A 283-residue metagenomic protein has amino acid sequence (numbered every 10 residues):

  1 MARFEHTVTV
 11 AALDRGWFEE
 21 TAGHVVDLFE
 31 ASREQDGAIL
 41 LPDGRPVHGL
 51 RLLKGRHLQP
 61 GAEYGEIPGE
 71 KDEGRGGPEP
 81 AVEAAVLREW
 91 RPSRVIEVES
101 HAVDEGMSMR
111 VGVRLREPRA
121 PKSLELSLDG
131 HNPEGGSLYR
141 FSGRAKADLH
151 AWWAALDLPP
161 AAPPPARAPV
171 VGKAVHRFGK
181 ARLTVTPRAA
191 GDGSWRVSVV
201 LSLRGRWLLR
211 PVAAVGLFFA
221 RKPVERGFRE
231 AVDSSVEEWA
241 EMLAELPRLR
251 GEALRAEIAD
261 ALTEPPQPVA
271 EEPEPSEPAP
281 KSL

Functional and structural regions predicted by a protein language model:
M1-R140: Hydrophobic ligand-binding cavity/cleft-lining segments
H57, A145-K146, V232: Intrinsically disordered, low-complexity regions enriched in Ser/Pro/Gly/Gln/His and often acidic
G69-V82, P133, A154, L158-A166 (+1 more regions): Intrinsically disordered, low-complexity coil segments
R94-E97, A162-V170: Short Pro/Gly-enriched beta-strand edge/turn motifs at strand-loop
S100-D157, G172-K222: Beta-strand/loop substructures that line and gate deep hydrophobic ligand-binding cavities in soluble
L149-H150, A154-P160, A213-A270: A conserved amphipathic terminal alpha-helix motif
A270-L283: Long, low-complexity, intrinsically disordered segments
